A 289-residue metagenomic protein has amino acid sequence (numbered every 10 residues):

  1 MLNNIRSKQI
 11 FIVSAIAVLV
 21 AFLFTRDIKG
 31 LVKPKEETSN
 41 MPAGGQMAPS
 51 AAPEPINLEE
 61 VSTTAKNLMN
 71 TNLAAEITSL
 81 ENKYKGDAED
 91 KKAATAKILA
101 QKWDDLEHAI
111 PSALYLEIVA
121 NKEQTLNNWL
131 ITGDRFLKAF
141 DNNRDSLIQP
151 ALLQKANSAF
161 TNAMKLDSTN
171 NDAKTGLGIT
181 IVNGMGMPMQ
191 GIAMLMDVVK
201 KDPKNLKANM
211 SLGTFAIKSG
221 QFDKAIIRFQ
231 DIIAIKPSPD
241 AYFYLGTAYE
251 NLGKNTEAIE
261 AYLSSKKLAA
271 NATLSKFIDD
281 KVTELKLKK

Functional and structural regions predicted by a protein language model:
L2-I110: N-terminal leader/linker segments that initiate helical-solenoid repeat arrays
D90, E123-Q124, S168, P203 (+2 more regions): Short coil turns that delineate tetratricopeptide repeat
T95, N128-W129, A173, A208 (+3 more regions): TPR alpha-solenoid repeat register
I98, I131, R135, G176-L177 (+3 more regions): Canonical tetratricopeptide repeat
Q101, N121, D134, I179 (+3 more regions): Residue-level recognition of tetratricopeptide repeat
L106, A139, G184-M185, S219 (+2 more regions): Structural motif corresponding to the intra-repeat A-B loop/turn of tetratricopeptide repeats
